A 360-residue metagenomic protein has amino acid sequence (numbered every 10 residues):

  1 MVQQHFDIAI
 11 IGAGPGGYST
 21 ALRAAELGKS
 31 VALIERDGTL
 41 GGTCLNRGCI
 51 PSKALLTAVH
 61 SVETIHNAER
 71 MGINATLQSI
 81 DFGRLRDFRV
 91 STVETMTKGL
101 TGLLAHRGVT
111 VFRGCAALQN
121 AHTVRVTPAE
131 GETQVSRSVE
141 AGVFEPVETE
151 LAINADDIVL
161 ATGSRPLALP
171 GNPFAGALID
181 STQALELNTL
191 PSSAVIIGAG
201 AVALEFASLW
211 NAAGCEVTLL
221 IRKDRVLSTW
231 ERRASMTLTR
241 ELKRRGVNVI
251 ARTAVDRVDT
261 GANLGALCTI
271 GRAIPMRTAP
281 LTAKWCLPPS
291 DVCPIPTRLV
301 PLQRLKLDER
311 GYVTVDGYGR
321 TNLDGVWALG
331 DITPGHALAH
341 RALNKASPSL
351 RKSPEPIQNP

Functional and structural regions predicted by a protein language model:
V2-F6, R23-K29, E35-L190, K223-L227 (+5 more regions): Glycine-rich flavin
V2-G14, L190-I197: Beta1/beta-strand and adjacent pyrophosphate-binding region of the FAD-binding site in flavoprotein oxidoreductases
D7-L33, A203-N211: N-terminal Rossmann-like FAD-binding beta1-loop-alpha1 element of flavoenzymes
A9-I11, A116, I153-G163, I197 (+1 more regions): Short hydrophobic core segments
G28, G214-E216, G246: Glycine-centered short loops/turns at secondary-structure junctions
C49, D157-C215, Q303, L307-Y318 (+1 more regions): Glycine-rich dinucleotide-binding loop and its adjacent helix/turn
G176-L190, P280-I357: FAD-site-proximal beta/loop scaffold in flavoenzymes
